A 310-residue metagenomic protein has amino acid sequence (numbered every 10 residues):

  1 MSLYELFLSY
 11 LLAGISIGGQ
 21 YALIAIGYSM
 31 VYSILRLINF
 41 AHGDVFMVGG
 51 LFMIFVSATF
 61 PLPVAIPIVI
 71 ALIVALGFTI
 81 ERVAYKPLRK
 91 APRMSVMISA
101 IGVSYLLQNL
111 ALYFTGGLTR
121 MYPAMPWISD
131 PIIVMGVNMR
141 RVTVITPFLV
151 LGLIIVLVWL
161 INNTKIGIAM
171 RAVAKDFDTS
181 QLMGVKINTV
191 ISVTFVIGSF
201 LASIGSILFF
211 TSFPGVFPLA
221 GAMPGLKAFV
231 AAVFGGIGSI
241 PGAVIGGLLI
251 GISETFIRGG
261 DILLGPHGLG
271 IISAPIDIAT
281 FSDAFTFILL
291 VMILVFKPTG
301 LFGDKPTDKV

Functional and structural regions predicted by a protein language model:
M1-L23, F52, P63, A91-V96 (+5 more regions): Membrane-interfacial amphipathic/re-entrant helices at transmembrane-helix boundaries
M1-L3, F7, I80-K90, G268 (+1 more regions): Transmembrane alpha-helical segments of polytopic membrane transport and secretion proteins
L6-F55, V83-K90, S95, A232-I240: Single transmembrane alpha-helix segments in multi-pass membrane proteins
L12, I34-T79, V83, L88 (+1 more regions): Membrane-embedded helix boundary and interhelical linker motif in transport proteins
I17-G18, N138-V216, I240-G246: Helix-loop-helix "hairpin" substructures at the membrane interface of multi-pass membrane proteins
Y21, F60-A71, S192-A202, F209-F287: Transmembrane alpha-helical segments in multi-pass inner-membrane proteins
P61-V103, L110, I245-I250, E254 (+1 more regions): Alpha-helical transmembrane segments within multi-pass membrane transporters and channels
P87-L88, R93-N163, V190, F256-F285 (+1 more regions): Transmembrane helix-bundle core of multi-pass membrane transporters and related energy-transducing complexes
